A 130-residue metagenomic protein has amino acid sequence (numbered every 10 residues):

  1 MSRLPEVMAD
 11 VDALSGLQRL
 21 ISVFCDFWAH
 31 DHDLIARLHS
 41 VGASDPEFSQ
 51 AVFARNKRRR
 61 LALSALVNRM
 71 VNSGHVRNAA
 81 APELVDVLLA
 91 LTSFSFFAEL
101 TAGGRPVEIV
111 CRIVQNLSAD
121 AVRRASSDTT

Functional and structural regions predicted by a protein language model:
M1-H30: Hydrophobic alpha-helical connector segments
S2, S15, A36-R37, Q50 (+2 more regions): Positions in alpha-helical segments
S2-V7, L38-P46: Short linear capping/connector segments at secondary-structure termini
E6-A13, V41, V52, N56 (+3 more regions): Alpha-helix initiation/capping motif
D10-V11, D31, D45, G103 (+1 more regions): Short coil/turn helix-boundary motifs
S22-H39, P46-S73, P82-D86, C111 (+2 more regions): Amphipathic alpha-helical packing segments from all-alpha helical-bundle domains
I35-G42, E99, G103: Secondary-structure edge/capping motif, primarily at the C-terminal ends of alpha-helices and the immediately following
V71-L117, A125-T130: Hydrophobic/aromatic-rich alpha-helical bundle segments in the mid-to-C-terminal region
